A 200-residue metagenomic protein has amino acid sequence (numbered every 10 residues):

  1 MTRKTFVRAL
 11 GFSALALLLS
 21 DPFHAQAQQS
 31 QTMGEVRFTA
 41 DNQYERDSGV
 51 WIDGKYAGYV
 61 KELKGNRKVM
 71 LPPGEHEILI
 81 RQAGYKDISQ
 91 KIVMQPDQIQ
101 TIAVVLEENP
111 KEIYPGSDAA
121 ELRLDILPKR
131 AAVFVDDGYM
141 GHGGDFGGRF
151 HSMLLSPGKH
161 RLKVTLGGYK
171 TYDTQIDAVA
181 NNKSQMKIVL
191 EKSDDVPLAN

Functional and structural regions predicted by a protein language model:
M1-G11: Bacterial N-terminal signal peptides that target proteins for export
A9-D21: Bacterial N-terminal signal peptides
F23-N200: Short loop/turn and low-complexity linker motifs enriched in small/turn-promoting residues
